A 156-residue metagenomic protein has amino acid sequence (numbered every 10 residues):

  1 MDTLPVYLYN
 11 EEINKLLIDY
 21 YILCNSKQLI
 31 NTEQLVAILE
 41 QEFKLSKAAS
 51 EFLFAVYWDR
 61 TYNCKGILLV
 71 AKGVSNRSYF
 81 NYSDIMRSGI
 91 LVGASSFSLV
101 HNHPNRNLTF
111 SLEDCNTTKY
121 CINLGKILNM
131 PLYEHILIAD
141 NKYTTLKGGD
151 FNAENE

Functional and structural regions predicted by a protein language model:
M1-Y20, L29, Q34, A71 (+1 more regions): Active-site-proximal loop/helix of nucleotide/amide-processing enzymes and allied scaffolds
D19-A55, N63: Glycine-enriched loop-and-adjacent helix/strand subsegments that border the catalytic/binding cleft of enzyme cores
E51, D59, K147: A binding-site-centric feature that preferentially detects glycan-recognition modules on secreted/surface proteins
L53-Y57, E134-L137: Short beta-strand scaffold segments in enzyme catalytic cores
W58-N63, A139-N141: Short acidic-glycine loop/turn motifs at beta-strand connectors
